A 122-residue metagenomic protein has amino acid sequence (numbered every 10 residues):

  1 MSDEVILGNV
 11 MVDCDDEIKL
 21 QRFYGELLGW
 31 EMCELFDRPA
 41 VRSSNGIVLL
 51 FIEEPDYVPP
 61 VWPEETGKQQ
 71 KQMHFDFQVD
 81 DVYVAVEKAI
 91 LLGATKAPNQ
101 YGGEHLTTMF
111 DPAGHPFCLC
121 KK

Functional and structural regions predicted by a protein language model:
M1-G8, L28-H74, V86-F110, K122: Vicinal oxygen chelate
M11-D13, D76-Q78: Short hydrophobic/aromatic beta-strand micro-patches that form the beta-sheet surface supporting nucleotide- or nucleic
E17-C33: Short, charged, low-hydrophobicity "junction" segments
L20, Y83-K88: Short amphipathic alpha-helices within nucleic acid-binding modules
Y24, A89, G114: Conserved active-site tyrosine of GNAT-family acetyltransferases
D80, H115: Conserved Rossmann-like nucleotide-cofactor binding loop
F117-C120: Short hydrophobic beta-strand motif reused across regulatory alpha/beta modules
